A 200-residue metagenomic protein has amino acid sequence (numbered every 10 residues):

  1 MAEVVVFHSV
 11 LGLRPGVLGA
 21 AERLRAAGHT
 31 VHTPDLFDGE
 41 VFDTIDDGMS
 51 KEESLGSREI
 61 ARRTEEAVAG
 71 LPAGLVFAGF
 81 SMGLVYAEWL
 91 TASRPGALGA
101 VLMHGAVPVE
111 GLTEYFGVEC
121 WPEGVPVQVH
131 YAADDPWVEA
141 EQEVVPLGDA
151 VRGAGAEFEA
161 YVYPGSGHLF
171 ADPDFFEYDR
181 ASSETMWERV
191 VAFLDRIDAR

Functional and structural regions predicted by a protein language model:
M1-G74, A171: Serine-hydrolase catalytic machinery in alpha/beta-hydrolase-like enzymes
G19, W89-S93: Active-site signature of alpha/beta-hydrolase-fold catalytic machinery across serine- and Asp/Cys-nucleophile hydrolases
F77-G79, M103: Short beta-strand immediately N-terminal to the catalytic nucleophile in serine-hydrolase-like folds
G79-G83, A87: Gly/Ala-rich beta-loop-alpha elbow adjacent to hydrolase catalytic centers
G96-P108, P126: A conserved short beta-strand
E123, V129-Y131: Short beta-strand/loop motif that positions the catalytic acidic residue of the alpha/beta-hydrolase fold
P136-E143: Conserved alpha/beta-hydrolase "acid-adjacent" motif
E157-R200: C-terminal catalytic histidine-bearing segment of alpha/beta-hydrolase fold enzymes
